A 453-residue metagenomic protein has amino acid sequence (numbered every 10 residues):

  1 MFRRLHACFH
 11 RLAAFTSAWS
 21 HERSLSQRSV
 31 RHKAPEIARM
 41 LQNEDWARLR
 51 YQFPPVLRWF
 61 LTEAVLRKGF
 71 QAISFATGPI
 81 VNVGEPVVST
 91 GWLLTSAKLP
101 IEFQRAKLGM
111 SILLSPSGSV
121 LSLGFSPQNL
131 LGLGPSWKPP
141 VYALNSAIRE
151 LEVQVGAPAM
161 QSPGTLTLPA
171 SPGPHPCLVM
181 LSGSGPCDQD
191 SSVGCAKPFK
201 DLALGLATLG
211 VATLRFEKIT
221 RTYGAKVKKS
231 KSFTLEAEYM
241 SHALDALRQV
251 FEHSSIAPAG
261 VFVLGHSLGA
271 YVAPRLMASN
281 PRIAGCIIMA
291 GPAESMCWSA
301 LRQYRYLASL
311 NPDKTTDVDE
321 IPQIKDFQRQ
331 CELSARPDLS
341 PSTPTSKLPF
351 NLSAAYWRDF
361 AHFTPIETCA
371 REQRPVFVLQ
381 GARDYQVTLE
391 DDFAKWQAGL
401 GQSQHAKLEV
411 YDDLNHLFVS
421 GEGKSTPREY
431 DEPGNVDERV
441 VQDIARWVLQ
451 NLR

Functional and structural regions predicted by a protein language model:
L130-P172: N-terminal cap/lid segment of alpha/beta-hydrolase-fold proteins
S171-G205: Short, surface-exposed "cap/lid" segments of acyl-processing enzymes
D201-A225: Conserved alpha/beta-hydrolase
S232-H253: Alpha/beta-hydrolase active-site loop
G285-A370: Accessory cap/linker subdomain of secreted extracellular hydrolases
E372, V378-Q380: Short beta-strand/loop motif that positions the catalytic acidic residue of the alpha/beta-hydrolase fold
Y385-D391: Conserved alpha/beta-hydrolase "acid-adjacent" motif
L414-L417, E422-R453: Catalytic active-site module of serine/aspartate enzymes centered on a nucleophile-bearing elbow/loop
